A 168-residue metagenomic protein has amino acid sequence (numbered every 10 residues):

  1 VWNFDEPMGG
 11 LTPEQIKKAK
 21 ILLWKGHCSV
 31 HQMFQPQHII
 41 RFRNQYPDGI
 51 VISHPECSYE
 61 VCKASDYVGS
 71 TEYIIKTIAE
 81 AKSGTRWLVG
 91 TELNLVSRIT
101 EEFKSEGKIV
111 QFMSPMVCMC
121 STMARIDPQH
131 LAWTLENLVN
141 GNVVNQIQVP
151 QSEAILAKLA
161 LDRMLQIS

Functional and structural regions predicted by a protein language model:
V1-S168: The feature marks the mature, well-folded catalytic cores of soluble enzymes
